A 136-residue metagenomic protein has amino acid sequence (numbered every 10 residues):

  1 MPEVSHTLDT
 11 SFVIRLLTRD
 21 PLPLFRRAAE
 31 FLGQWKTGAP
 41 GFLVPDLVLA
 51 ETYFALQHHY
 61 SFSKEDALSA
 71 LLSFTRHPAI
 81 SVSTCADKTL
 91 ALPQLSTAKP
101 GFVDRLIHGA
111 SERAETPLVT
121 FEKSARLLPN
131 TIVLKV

Functional and structural regions predicted by a protein language model:
M1-S5, H108-V136: Acidic, PIN/NYN-like endoribonuclease modules and their adjacent C-terminal/linker elements
M1-V44, H59-D66: Short, well-structured N-terminal submotif of metal-dependent ribonuclease cores
L8-D9, V44-P45, P100-G101, E122-K123 (+1 more regions): Histidine- and aromatic-rich ligand-binding microenvironments
F12, V48, D87, L106-I107 (+1 more regions): Alpha-helix capping/helix-boundary segments
F12-V13, E51-A55, L90: A general alpha-helix detector
R15-L17, A55, L128-P129: Residues that scaffold the ATP/ADP-binding catalytic core of kinase and kinase-like folds
Y53-A79: Active-site-proximal, substrate-binding regions of enzyme catalytic domains and RNA-binding/basic surfaces
A79-P117, F121: Active-site neighborhoods of divalent-metal-dependent phosphate/nucleic-acid chemistry enzymes
